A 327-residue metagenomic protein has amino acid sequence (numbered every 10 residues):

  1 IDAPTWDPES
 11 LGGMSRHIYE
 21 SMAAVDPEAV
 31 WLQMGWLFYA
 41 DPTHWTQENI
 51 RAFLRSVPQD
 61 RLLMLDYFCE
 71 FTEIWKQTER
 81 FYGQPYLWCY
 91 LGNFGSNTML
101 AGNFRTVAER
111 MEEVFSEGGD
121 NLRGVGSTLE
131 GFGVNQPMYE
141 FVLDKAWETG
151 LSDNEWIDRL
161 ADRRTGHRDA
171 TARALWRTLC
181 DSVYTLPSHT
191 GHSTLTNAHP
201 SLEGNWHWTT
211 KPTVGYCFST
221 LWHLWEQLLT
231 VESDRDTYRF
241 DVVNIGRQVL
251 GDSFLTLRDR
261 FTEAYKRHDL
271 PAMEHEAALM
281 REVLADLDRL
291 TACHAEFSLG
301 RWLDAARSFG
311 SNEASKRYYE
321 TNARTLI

Functional and structural regions predicted by a protein language model:
I1-C180, T185, H189, N197-T213 (+3 more regions): Catalytic-core regions of glycoside hydrolase
M99, E130, L228-R235, R247: Membrane-targeting and insertion segments and their boundary/processing signals
L221-W222: Mature extracytoplasmic or organellar-lumen-exposed domains after removal of signal/transit peptides
T230-V242, L290-A305: Short, solvent-exposed, charged loop/turn and helix-capping segments that join or cap alpha-helices on peripheral
R235, R239-V242, G246-D288: Ordered core of a single globular domain
